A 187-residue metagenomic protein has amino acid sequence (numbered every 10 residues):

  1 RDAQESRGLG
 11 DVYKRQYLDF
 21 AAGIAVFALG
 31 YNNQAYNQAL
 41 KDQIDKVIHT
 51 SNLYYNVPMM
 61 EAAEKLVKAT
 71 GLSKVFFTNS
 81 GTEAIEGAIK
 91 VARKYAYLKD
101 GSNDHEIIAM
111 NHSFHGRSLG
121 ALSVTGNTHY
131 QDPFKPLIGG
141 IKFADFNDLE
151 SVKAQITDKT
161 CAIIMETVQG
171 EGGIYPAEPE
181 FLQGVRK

Functional and structural regions predicted by a protein language model:
D2-Y13: Single conserved hydrophobic/aromatic residue that forms the stacking wall/gate of nucleotide- or nucleobase-binding
R15-Q16, I174: Residue-level signal for well-ordered, solvent-exposed loop/turn and beta-edge residues enriched in charged/polar side
Q16-S102, E106: Glycine-rich loop-to-alpha-helix module at the N-terminal edge of alpha/beta enzyme cores
Y17-A21, A154, R186: Beta-strand scaffold of nucleotide-dependent catalytic cores
K65-A162: PLP-dependent aspartate aminotransferase-fold enzymes
T157, Y175-K187: Catalytic PLP-binding core of fold-type I/II PLP enzymes
T160-I174: Short acidic, glycine-rich surface-loop motifs adjacent to enzyme active sites
